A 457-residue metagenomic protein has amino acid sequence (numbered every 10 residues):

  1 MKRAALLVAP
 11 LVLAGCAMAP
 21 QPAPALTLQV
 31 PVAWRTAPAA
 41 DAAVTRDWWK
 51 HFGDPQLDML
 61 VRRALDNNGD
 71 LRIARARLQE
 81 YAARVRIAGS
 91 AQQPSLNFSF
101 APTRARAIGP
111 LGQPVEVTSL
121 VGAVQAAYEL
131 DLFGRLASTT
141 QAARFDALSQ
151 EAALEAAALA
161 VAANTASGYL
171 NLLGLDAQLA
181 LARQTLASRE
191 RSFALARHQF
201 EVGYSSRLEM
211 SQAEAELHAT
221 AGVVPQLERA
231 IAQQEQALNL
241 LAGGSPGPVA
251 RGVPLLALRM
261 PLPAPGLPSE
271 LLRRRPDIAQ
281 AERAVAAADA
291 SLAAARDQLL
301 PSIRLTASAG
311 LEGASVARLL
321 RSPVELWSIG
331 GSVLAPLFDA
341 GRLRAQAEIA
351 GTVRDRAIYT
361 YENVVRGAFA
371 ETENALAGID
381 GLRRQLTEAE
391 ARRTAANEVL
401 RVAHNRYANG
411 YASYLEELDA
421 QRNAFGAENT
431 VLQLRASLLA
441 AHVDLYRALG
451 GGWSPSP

Functional and structural regions predicted by a protein language model:
K2-D66, L120, R144, E228-R273 (+3 more regions): Terminal intrinsically disordered/low-complexity segments used for targeting and assembly
T36, A43-F52, S99-Q125, T139 (+5 more regions): Small/polar, glycine/serine/threonine/aspartate-rich low-complexity segments that form flexible
V61, V121-Q125, Y169, P268 (+2 more regions): Membrane-embedded beta-strand positions in outer-membrane beta-barrel channels/transporters
R72-I73, G89-S90, L130-A158, L208 (+6 more regions): Sec/SRP-type N-terminal targeting helices
L136, A152-L267, G378, V402 (+2 more regions): Periplasmic alpha-helical coiled-coil/stalk elements that build and connect Gram-negative outer-membrane
G203-S206, A368, A375, G410-Y414: Alpha-helical heptad-repeat coiled-coil segments that mediate oligomerization/polymerization in large
P246, R259-M260, L376, N409 (+1 more regions): Acidic, low-complexity, intrinsically disordered peripheral segments
